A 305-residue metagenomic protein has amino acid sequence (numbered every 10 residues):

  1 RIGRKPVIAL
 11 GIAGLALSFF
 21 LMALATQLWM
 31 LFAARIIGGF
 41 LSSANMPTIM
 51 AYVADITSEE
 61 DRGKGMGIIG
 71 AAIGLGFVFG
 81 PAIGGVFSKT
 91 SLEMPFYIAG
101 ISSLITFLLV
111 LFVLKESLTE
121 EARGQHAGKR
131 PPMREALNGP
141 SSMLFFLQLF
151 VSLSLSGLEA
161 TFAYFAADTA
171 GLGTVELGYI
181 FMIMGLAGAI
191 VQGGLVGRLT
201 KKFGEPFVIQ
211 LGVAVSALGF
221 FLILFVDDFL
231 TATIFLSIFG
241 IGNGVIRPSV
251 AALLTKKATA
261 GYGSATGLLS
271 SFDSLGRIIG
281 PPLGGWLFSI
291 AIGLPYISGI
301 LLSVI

Functional and structural regions predicted by a protein language model:
R1-G3, V191-G204, F288: Helix-to-loop junctions at the C-terminal end of transmembrane segments in multipass secondary transporters
G3, L24-M30, L41, F225-D227: Helix-breaking motifs and short loop linkers at transmembrane-helix boundaries and internal kinks in secondary membrane
P6-L21, F207-L222: Structural signature of the two symmetry-related core transmembrane helices
S18, W29-I37, L230-I238: Paired small-residue
A34-G74: Cytoplasmic helix-loop-helix junction between adjacent transmembrane helices in 12-TM secondary transporters
I69-L111: Helix-loop-helix hairpin linking two adjacent transmembrane segments in secondary transporters
K115-L147: Juxtamembrane intracellular "pre-TM" segments in multi-pass secondary transporters
A160-E176: Short amphipathic helix-loop junctions that connect adjacent transmembrane helices in Major Facilitator Superfamily/SLC
